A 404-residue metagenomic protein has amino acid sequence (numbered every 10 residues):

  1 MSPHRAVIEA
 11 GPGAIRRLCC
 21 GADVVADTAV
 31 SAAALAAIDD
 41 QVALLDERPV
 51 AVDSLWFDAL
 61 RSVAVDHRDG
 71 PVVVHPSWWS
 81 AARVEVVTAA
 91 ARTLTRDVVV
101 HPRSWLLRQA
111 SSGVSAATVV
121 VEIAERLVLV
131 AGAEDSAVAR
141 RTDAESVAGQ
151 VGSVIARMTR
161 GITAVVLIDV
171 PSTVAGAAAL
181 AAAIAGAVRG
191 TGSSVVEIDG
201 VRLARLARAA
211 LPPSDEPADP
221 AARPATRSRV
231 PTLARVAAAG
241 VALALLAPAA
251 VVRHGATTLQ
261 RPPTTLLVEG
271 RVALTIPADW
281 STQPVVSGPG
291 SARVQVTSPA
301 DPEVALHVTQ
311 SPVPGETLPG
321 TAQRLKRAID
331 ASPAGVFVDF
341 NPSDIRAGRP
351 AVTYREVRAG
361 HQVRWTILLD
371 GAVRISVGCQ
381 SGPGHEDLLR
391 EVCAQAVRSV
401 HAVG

Functional and structural regions predicted by a protein language model:
M1-H75, A82-R83, S136-R160: Conserved phosphate-binding loops in N-terminal lobes of ATP-dependent enzymes of the actin/Hsp70/sugar-kinase
M1-R16, C20-A22, A116-I123, L306-Q310 (+1 more regions): Broad, structure-driven detector of short, well-ordered beta-strand segments within folded domains
C20-D23, D27-V52, H67, R83-V84 (+3 more regions): N-terminally biased helix-coil "hinge/interface" segments that flank
L55, D143-T257: Helical "lid/coupling" subdomains associated with nucleotide-phosphate turnover
H75-S77, C379: Short glycine-centered, acidic/aromatic-flanked micro-motifs in structured strand/loop junctions that mark active-site
W78, V84-V196: Small-residue (GG/TT-enriched) beta-loop-alpha framework at ligand/catalytic clefts
Q260-P289: N-terminal "mature-domain start" segment
V285-R398: Conserved polar/disulfide-associated segments of primarily extracytoplasmic proteins
